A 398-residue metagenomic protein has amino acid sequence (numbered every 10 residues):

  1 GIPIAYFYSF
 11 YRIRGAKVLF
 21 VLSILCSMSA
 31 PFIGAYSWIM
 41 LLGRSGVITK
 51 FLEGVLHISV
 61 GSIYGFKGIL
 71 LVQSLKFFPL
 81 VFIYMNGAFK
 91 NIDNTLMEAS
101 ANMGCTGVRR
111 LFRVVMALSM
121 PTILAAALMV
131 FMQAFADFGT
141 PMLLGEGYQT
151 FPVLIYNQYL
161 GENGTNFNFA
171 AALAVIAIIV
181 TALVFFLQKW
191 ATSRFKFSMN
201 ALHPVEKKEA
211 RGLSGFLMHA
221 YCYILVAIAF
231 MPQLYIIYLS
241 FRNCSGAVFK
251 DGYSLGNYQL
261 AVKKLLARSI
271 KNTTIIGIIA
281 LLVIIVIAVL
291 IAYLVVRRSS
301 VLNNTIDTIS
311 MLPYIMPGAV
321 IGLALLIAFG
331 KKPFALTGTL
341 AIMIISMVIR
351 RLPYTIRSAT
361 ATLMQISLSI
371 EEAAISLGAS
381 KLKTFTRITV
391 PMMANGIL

Functional and structural regions predicted by a protein language model:
G1-K90, L118-F138, A172-Q188, S214-C244 (+3 more regions): Membrane-water interface segments at the C-terminal ends of transmembrane alpha-helices in multi-pass inner-membrane
M40, F138-G164, G246-Y253: Glycine-rich helix-loop "coupling/hinge" segments at transmembrane-helix boundaries in multipass transporters
M97-E98, E371-E372: Short alpha-helical segment that forms part of, or immediately flanks, the ligand-binding pocket in carbohydrate-active
M103-C105, A117, L377-G378, P391: Glycine/proline-centered hinge or cleavage motifs at structural transition points of membrane proteins
T106, F195-A210, S245-A261: Juxtamembrane inter-helical linkers in multi-pass membrane proteins
Y156-V180: Helix-loop-helix hairpin linking two adjacent transmembrane segments in secondary transporters
Q188-I224: Transmembrane alpha-helical segments of polytopic membrane transport and secretion proteins
I366-I370: A donor-sugar binding/catalytic signature common to diverse glycosyltransferases and related nucleotide-sugar
